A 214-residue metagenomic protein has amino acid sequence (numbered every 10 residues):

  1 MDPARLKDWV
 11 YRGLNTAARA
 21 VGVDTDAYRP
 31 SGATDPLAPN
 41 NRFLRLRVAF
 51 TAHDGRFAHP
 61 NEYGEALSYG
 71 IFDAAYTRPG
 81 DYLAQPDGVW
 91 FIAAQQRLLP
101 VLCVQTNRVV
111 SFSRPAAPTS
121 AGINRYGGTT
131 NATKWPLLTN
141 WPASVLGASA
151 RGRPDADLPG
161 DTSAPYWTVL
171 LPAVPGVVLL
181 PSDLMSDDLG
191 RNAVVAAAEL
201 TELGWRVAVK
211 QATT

Functional and structural regions predicted by a protein language model:
M1-H53: Hydrophobic, proline/glycine-rich low-complexity stretches
S31-T214: Short, conserved turn/kink motifs that form compact alpha/beta structural patches or helix kinks used as
